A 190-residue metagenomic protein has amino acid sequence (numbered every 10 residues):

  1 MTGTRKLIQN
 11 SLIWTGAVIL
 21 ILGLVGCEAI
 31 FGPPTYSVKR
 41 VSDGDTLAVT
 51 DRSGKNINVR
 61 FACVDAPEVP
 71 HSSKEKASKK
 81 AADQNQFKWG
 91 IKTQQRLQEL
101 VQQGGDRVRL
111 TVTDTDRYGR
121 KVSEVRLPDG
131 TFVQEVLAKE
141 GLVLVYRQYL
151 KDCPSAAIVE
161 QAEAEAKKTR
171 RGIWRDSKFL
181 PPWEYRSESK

Functional and structural regions predicted by a protein language model:
T4-T15: Bacterial N-terminal signal peptides that target proteins for export
R5-K6, V41, V159: Residue-level recognition of hydrophobic positions within alpha-helical transmembrane segments
T15-L22: Core hydrophobic alpha-helical transmembrane segments of single-pass membrane proteins
V25-G26: C-terminal motif of bacterial Sec signal peptides marking the signal peptidase cleavage site
A29-R147: Electropositive
Q148-K190: N-terminal targeting pre-sequences for secretion and organelle import
